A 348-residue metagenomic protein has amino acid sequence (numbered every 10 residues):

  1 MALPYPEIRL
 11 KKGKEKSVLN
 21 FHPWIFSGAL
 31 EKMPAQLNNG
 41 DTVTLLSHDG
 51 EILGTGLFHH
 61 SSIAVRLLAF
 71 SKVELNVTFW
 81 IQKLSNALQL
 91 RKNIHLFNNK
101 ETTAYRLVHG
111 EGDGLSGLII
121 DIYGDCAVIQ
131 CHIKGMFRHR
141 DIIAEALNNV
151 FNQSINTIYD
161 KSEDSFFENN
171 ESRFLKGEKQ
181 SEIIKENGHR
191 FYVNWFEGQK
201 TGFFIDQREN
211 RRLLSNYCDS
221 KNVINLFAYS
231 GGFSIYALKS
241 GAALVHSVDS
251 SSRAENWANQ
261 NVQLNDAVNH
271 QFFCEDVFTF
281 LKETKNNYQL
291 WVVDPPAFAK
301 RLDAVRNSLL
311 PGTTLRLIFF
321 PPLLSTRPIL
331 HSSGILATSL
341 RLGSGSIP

Functional and structural regions predicted by a protein language model:
M1-I122: Non-catalytic accessory regions of SAM-dependent methyltransferases
L67-L75, V128-F137: Short histidine-centered catalytic/ligand-binding loop motif
T78, Q82, N86-N93, N152-N170 (+2 more regions): A short, charged
V108-D121, F137-F204, R212: Non-catalytic substrate-recognition/targeting regions of SAM-dependent transferases
D125: Divalent cation-coordinating acidic motifs and surrounding scaffolds that mediate Ca2+/Mg2+/Mn2+/Zn2+-dependent binding
E178-P348: Rossmann-like S-adenosyl-L-methionine
